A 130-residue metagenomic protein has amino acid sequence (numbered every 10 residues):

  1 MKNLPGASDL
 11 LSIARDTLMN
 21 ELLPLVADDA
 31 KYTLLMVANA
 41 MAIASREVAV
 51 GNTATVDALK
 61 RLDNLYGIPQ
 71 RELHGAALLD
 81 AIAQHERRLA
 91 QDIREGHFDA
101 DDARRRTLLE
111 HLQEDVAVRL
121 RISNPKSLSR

Functional and structural regions predicted by a protein language model:
M1-D16: An acidic intrinsically disordered interaction segment
K2-G6, L22-D29, T33, H74-A77 (+2 more regions): Non-transmembrane, amphipathic alpha-helical segments
D9-I13, M36, A40-I43, A81-Q84 (+3 more regions): Charged, amphipathic alpha-helical oligomerization/scaffolding segments
R15-N52: N-terminal interaction modules that seed assembly of large macromolecular complexes
M41-N52, Y66-H74, R119-N124: Short, charged low-complexity intrinsically disordered segments located at boundaries of structured domains
N52-A103: Amphipathic protein-protein interaction modules
A83-R130: Amphipathic alpha-helical binding modules
